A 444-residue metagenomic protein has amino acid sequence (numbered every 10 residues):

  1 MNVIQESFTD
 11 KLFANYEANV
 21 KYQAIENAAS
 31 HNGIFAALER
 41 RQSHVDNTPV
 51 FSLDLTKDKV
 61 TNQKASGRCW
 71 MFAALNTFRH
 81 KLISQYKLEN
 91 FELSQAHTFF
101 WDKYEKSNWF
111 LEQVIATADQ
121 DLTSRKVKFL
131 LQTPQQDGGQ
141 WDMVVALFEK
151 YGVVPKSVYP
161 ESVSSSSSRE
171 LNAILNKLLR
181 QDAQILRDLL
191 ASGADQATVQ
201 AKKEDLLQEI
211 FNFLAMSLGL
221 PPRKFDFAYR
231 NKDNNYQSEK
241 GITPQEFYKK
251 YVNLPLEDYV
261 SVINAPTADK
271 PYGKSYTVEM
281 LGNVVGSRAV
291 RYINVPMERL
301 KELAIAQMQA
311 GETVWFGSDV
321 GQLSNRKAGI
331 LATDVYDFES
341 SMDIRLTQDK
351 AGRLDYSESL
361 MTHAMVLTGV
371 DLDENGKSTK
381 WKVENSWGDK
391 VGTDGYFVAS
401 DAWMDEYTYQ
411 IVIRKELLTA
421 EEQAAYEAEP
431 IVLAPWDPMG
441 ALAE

Functional and structural regions predicted by a protein language model:
N2-D58: N-terminal regions that are enriched for targeting/export leaders and immediately downstream pro/stem segments
N2-Y22, F72-L75, L88, S400 (+3 more regions): Bimodal feature
V45-V314, V391-D394, D401: Active-site nucleophile-adjacent alpha helix/oxyanion-hole segment immediately C-terminal to the catalytic cysteine
C69, F148, D355-G388: Catalytic nucleophile-His microenvironment captured as a short glycine-rich beta-strand/loop that brackets
F72, F316-D319, T368: Short His-Asn-centered micro-motif
K156-V158, S324-K327, G392, Y407-T408: Short helix/loop capping segments that flank catalytic or ligand/cofactor-binding pockets
S287-T362: Long, positively charged binding patches that form subdomain-scale interaction surfaces for polyanionic ligands
D373-E444: Conserved catalytic-core surface of thiol
